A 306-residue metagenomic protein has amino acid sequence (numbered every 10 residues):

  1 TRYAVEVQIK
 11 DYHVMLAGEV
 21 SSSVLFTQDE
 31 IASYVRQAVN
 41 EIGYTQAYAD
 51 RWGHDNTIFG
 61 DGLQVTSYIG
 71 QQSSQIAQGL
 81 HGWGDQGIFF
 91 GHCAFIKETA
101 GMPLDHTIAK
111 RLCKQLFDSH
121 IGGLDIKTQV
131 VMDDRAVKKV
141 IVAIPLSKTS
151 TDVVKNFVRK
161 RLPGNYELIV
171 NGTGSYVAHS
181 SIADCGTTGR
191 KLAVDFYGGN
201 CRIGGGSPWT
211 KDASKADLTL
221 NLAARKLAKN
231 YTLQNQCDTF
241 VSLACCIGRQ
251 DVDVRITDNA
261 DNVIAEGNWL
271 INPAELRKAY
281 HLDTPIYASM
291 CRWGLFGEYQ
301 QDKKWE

Functional and structural regions predicted by a protein language model:
T1, K97-F117, D212-N235: Alpha-helical support elements that line or immediately flank enzyme active sites and cofactor-binding pockets
R2-V7, Q234-V241: Glycine-rich phosphate/pyrophosphate-binding loops and their adjacent beta-strand/loop elements at enzyme active sites
Y3, D11-L16, S22-V24, S33-H179 (+2 more regions): Glycine-rich, mobile lid/loop segments that gate access to catalytic sites or pores
Y12-G18, A136-V142, G198-W209, G248-D258: Short acidic (Asp/Glu) and glycine-rich catalytic loops that position anionic groups and cofactors
S21-V24, I88-F89, P163, G174-D238: Conserved mixed alpha/beta catalytic, RNA-binding, or beta-rich assembly cores of soluble enzyme, regulatory
N40-A49, N165, P208-T219, A223-A224 (+2 more regions): Flexible helix-coil linker/hinge segments at domain or subdomain boundaries
A143-T149, G172-G189, A213-L218, I256-A274 (+1 more regions): ATP-dependent carboxylate activation and anion-phosphoryl transfer catalytic cores that bind Mg-ATP to form
Q236-E306: Internal helix-turn-beta structural module
